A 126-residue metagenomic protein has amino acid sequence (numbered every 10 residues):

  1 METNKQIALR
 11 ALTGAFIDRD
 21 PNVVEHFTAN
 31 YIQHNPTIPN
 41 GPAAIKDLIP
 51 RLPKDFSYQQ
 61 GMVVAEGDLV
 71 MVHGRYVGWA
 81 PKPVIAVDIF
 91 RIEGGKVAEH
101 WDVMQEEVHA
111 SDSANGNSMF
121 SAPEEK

Functional and structural regions predicted by a protein language model:
M1-K126: C-terminal and inter-domain tail/linker signature
